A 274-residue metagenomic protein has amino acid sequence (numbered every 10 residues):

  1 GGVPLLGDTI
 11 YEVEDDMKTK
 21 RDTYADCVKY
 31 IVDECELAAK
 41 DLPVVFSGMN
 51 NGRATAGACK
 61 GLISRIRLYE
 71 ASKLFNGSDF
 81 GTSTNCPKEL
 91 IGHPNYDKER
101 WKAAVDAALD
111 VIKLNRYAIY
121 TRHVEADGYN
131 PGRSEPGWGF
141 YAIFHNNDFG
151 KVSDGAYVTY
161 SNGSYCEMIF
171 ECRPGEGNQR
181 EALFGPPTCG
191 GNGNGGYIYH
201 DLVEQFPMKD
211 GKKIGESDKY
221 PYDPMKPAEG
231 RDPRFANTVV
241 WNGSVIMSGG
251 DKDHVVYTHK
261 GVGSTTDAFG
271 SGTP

Functional and structural regions predicted by a protein language model:
G1-A56, R65-Y96, P274: Aromatic-anchored glycine-rich loop motif in surface-exposed flexible loops
E36, R53, G57-K60, R67-D267: An aromatic- and glycine-enriched ligand-binding surface/loop that stacks and positions planar moieties
A268-G272: Aromatic- and Gly/Pro-rich amphipathic surface segment
